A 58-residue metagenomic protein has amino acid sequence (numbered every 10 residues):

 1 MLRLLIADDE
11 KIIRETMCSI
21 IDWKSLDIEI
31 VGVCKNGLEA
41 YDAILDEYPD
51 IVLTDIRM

Functional and structural regions predicted by a protein language model:
M1-R3: Non-catalytic signal-transmission and effector/linker regions of two-component phosphorelay proteins
D8, D55: Active-site residues of response regulator receiver
K11-G32: Two-component/phosphorelay signaling modules centered on CheY-like receiver
S25, L45-E47: Conserved phosphotransfer cores of two-component systems
V33-D42: Helix N-cap/capping motif at the beta->alpha junctions
E47-L53: Active-site beta3 strand of CheY-like receiver
M58: Receiver (REC) domain active-site loop signature in two-component systems and cognate sites in sensor histidine kinases
